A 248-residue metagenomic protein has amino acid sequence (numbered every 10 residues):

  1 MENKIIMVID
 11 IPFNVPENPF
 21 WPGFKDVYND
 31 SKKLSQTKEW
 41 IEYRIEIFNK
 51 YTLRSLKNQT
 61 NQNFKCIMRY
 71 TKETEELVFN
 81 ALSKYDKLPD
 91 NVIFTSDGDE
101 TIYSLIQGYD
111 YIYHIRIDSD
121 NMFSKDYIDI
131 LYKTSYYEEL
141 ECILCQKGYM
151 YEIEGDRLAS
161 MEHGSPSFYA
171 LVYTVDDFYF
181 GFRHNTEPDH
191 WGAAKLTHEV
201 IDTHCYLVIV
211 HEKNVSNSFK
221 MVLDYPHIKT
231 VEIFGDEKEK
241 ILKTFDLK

Functional and structural regions predicted by a protein language model:
N3-D10, A170-K248: C-terminal catalytic/acceptor-binding lobe
V8, V15-Y43: A solvent-exposed, charged loop/short amphipathic helix patch at secondary-structure junctions
V8-D10, I67-R69, R116, C142-C145: A structural signal for short, well-ordered beta-strand segments and their strand-loop junctions that often border
P12, W21, Y43-I47, D97 (+5 more regions): Domain-scale activation on soluble regions of proteins
F13-P16, K72-E75, N121-M122, G148-M150 (+1 more regions): Short, solvent-exposed loop/turn segments at secondary-structure junctions
N29-Q36, W40, Y51-N63: Short, acidic, metal-binding catalytic loop of nucleotide-sugar glycosyltransferases
L53-Q107: Acidic donor-binding segment of Leloir-type glycosyltransferases
F94-G108, I115, M122-E199: Conserved catalytic core of nucleotide-sugar-dependent glycosyltransferases
